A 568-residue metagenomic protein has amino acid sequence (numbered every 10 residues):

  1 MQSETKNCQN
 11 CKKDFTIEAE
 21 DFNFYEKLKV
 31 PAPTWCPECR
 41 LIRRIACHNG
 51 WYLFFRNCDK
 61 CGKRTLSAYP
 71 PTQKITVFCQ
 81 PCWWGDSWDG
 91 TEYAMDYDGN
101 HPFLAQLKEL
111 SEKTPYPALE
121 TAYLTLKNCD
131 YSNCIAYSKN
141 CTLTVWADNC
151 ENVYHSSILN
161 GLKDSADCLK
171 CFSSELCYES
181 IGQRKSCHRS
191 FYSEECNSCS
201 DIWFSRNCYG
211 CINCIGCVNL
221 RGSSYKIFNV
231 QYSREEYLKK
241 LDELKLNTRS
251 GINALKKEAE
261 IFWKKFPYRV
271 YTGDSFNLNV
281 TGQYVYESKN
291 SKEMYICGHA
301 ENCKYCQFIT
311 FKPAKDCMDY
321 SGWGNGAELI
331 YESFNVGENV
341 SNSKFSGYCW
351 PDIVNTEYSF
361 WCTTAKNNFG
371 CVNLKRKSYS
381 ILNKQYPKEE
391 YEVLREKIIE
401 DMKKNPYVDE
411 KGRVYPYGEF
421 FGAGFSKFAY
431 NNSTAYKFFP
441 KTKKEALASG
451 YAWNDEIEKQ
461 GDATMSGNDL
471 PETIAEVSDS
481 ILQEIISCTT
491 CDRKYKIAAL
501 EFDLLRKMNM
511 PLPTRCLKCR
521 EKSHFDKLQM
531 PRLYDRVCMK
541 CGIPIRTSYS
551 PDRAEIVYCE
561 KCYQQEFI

Functional and structural regions predicted by a protein language model:
M1-I568: Long, distal/terminal scaffolding or interaction modules with repetitive or compositionally biased sequence
